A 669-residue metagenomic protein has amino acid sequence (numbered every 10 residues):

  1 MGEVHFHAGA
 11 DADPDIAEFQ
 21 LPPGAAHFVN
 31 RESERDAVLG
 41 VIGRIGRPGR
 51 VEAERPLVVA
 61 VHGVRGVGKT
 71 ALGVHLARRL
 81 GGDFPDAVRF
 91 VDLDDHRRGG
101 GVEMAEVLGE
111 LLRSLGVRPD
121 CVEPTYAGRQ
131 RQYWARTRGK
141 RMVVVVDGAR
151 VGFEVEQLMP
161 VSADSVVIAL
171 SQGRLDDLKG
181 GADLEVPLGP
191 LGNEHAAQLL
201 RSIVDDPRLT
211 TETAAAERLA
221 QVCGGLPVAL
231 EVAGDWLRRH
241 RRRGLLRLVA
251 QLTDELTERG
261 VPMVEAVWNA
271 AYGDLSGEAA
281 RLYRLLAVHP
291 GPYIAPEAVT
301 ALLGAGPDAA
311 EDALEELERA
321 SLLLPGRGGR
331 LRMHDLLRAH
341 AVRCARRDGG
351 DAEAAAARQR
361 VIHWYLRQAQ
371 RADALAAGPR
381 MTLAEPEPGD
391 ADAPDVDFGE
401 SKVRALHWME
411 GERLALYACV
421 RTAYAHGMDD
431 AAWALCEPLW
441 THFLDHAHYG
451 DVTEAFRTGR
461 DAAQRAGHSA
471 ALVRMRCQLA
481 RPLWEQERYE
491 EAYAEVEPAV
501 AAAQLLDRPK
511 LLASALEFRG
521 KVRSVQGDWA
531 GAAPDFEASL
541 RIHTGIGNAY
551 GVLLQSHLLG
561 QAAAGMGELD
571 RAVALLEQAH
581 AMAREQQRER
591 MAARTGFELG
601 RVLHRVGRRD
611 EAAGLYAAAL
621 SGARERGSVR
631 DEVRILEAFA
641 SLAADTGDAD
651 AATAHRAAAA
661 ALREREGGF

Functional and structural regions predicted by a protein language model:
M1-D147, A163-S171, A182-P190, L226: Walker A/P-loop phosphate-binding element recognition
V74, R78, A169-S171, E212-A216 (+3 more regions): C-terminal boundary/linker of central alpha/beta nucleotide-binding cores
L178, A229-E231, D235-A279, R380-G399: Loop-to-helix "switch" segment enriched in basic and acidic residues adjacent to catalytic/ligand pockets
G189-T213: Conserved small helical "lid"/interfacial subdomain of P-loop NTPases
R239-L252, E278-A280, R343-P386, M409-R413 (+2 more regions): A eukaryote-biased feature capturing mid-to-C-terminal, repeat/solenoid-rich segments of large proteins, strongly
L282-A287, H340, R358, D390-A463 (+2 more regions): Short, well-ordered secondary-structure microsegments that present a prominent hydrophobic/aromatic side chain
R332, A434, A471-R476, S514 (+7 more regions): Residue register of alpha-helical TPR repeats
